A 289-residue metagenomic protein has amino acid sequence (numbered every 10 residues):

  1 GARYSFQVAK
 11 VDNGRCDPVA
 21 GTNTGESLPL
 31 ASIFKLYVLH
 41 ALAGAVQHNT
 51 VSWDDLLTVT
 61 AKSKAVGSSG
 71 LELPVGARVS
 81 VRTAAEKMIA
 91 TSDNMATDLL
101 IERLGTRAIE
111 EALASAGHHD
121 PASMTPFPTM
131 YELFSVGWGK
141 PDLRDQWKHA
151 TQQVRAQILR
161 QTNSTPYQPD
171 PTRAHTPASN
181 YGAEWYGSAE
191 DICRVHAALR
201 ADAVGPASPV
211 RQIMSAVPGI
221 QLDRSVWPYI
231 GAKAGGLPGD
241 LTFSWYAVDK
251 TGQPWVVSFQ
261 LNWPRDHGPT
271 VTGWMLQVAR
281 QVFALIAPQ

Functional and structural regions predicted by a protein language model:
G1-P128, L133: Active-site-adjacent loops and short helices of periplasmic peptidoglycan-processing enzymes
R3-Y4, T91, T97-H196: Mid-domain, small-residue-enriched loop/turn segments at the edges of structured enzyme/sensor domains
D12, D17, D54-D55, D93 (+10 more regions): Acidic-enriched, low-complexity/disordered segments with a strong bias for Aspartate over Glutamate
G25-I33, A41-T58, Y131-D142, Q153-I158 (+2 more regions): Charged, low-complexity, helix/coiled-coil-prone segments
Y37, L56-G67, G139-H149, L159-Y167 (+1 more regions): Short charge-dense sequence patches
A41-Q47, M95, M124-P126, S135-G137 (+4 more regions): Low-complexity, flexible helical/coil segments
D54-L56, T60, S80-V81, P126-M130 (+5 more regions): General structural signal for secondary-structure boundaries
D170-Q289: Structured C-terminal helix/loop/strand segments within mature extracytoplasmic catalytic/sensor domains
